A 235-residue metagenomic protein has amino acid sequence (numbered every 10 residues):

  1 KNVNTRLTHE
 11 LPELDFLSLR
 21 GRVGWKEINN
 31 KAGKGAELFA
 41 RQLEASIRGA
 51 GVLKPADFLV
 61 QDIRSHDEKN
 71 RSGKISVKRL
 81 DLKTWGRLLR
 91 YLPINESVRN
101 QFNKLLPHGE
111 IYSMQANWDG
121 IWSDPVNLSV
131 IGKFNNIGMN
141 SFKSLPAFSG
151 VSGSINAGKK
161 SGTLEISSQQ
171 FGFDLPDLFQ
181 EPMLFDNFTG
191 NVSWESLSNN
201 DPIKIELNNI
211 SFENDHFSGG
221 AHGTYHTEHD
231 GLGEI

Functional and structural regions predicted by a protein language model:
K1-A50, I63-S141, I155, K160-S161 (+3 more regions): Extended amphipathic, helix-rich lipid-handling scaffolds
P55: Short, mixed charged/polar active-site loops that provide acid/base catalysis or chelate metal/phosphate cofactors
A147, Y225-E228: Short, surface-exposed basic-aromatic patches at helix termini and helix-loop junctions that form
A147-N156: Short, low-complexity, polybasic intrinsically disordered segments
G231-L232: Long alpha-helical, hydrophobic tracts
